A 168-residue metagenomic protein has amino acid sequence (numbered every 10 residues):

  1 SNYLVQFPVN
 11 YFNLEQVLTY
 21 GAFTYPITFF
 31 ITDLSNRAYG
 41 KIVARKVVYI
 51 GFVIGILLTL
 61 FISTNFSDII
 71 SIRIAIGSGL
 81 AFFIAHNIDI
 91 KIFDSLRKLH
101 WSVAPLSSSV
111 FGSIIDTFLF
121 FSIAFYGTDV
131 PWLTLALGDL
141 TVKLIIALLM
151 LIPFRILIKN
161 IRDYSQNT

Functional and structural regions predicted by a protein language model:
S1-Q6, L58-F66, F120, A124 (+1 more regions): Structural signal for membrane-spanning alpha-helices in multi-pass inner-membrane proteins, emphasizing helix cores
S1-Y39: Hydrophobic transmembrane alpha-helices
V5-E15, N65-I70, T128-L135: Membrane-interface helix termini and inter-helical loops of multi-pass transporters
F29, G51-G55, S113: Residue-level recognition of pore/gate-forming positions within transmembrane alpha-helices of multi-pass
I31-S35, L60-D68, I88-I92: Membrane-helix exit/interface motif
I42-V53, H100-P105: Cytoplasmic-side transmembrane-helix entry/capping segments in multi-pass membrane proteins
I54-F82: Helix-adjacent hinge/juxtasegments
I72-N167: Membrane-embedded alpha-helical hairpins and interfacial helices in multi-pass inner-membrane proteins
